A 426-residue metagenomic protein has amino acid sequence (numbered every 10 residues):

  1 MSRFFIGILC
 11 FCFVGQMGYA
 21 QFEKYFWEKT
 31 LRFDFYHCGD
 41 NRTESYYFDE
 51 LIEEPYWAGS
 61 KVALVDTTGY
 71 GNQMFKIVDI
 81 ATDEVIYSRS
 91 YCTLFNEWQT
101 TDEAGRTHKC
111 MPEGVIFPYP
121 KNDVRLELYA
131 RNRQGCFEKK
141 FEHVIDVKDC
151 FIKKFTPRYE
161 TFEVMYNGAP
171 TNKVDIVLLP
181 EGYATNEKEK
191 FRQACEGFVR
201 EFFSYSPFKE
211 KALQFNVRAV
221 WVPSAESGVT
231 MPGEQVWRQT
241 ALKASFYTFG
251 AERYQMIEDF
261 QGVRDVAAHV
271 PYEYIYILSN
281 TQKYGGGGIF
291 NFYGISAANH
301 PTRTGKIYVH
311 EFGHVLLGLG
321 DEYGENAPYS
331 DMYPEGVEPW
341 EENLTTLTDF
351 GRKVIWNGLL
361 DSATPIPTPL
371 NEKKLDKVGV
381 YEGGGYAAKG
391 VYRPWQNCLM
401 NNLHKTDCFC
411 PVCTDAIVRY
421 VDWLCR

Functional and structural regions predicted by a protein language model:
M1-E23: Bacterial Sec-dependent N-terminal signal peptides
Y25-C150: Beta-strand-enriched, solvent-exposed domains that form extended recognition/catalytic surfaces
F26-E44, Y323-R426: Replace "(M1/M4/M9/M12/WLM)" with "(e.g., M1/M4/M8/M9/M12/M26/WLM)" and add "not limited to" to clarify scope
F151-S206, A219-V229: Fold-level signature of zinc-dependent metallopeptidase catalytic domains
G168-N172, K209-A212, A267-Y272, E372-K373 (+2 more regions): Extracellular/periplasmic catalytic domains that process cell-envelope and extracellular macromolecules
K190, G287-V309: Short pre-active-site segment immediately N-terminal to the catalytic Zn-binding motif
Q214-F290: Active-site-proximal segments of metallohydrolase catalytic domains
G305-E322: Active-site recognition of the HExxH zinc-binding catalytic motif
